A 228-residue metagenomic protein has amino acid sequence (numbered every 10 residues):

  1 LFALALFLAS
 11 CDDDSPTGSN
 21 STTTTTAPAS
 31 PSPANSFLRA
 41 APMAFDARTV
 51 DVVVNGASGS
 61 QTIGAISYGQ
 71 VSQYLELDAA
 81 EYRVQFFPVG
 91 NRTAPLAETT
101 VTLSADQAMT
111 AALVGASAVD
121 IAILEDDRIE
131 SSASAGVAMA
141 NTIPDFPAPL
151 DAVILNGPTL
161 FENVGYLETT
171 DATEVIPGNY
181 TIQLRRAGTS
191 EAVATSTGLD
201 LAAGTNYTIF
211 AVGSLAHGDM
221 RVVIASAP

Functional and structural regions predicted by a protein language model:
L1-A9: Sec-dependent bacterial lipoprotein signal peptides
C11-P228: Intrinsically disordered, low-complexity polar regions and short flexible loop motifs
